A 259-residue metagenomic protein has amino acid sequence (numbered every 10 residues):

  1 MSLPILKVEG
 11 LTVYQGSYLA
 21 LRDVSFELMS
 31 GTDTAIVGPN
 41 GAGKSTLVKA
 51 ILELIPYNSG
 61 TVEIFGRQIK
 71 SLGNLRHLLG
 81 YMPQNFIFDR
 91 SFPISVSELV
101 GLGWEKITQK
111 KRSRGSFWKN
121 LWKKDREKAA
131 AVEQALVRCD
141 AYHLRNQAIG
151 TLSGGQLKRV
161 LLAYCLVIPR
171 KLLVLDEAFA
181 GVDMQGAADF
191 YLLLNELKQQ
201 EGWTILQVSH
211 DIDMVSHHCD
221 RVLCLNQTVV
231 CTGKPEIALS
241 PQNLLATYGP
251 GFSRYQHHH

Functional and structural regions predicted by a protein language model:
L52: Helix-to-loop junction immediately C-terminal to a conserved catalytic motif
G60-H77: Conserved ABC transporter NBD signature motif
Q68, Q227-I237: Conserved switch/coupling elements of ABC/ABC-like ATPase nucleotide-binding domains
R114-L144: Conserved ABC ATPase "signature" region
A148-L152: Conserved ABC ATPase signature
L173-E177: Catalytic Walker B motif of ABC-type/P-loop ATPase nucleotide-binding domains
S209-H210: H-loop/switch region of ABC-family ATPase nucleotide-binding domains
